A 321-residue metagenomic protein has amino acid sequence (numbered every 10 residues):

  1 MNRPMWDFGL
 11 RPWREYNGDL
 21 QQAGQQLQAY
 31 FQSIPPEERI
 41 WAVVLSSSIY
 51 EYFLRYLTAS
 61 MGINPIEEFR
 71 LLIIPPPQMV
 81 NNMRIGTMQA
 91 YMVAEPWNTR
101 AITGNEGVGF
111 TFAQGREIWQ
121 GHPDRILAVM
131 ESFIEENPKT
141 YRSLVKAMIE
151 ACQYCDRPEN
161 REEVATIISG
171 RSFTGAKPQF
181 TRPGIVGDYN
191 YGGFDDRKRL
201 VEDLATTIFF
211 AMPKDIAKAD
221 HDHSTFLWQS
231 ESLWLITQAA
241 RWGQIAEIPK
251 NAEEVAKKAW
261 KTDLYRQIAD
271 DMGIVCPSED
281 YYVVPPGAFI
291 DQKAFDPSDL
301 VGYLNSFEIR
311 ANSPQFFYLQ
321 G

Functional and structural regions predicted by a protein language model:
M1-G9, H122-T140, Y154: A bilobed periplasmic-binding-protein/Venus flytrap-type ligand-binding module shared by bacterial periplasmic
M1-I73, T87-I102, V108-G121, D291: Short, glycine-/small- and polar/acidic-enriched structural segments that line small-molecule recognition paths
Q78-M79: Short acidic active-site motifs
N82-R84: Hydrophobic residues within well-ordered alpha-helices
I118-W119, I134, T174: Short, catalytically relevant binding-site loops at active-site mouths
G121-H122, E163: Short gly/pro-enriched beta-turn/loop segments at secondary-structure junctions
P138-K261: Secondary-structure end/capping motifs
L233-G321: Conserved C-terminal helix/tail region of periplasmic/extracytoplasmic solute-binding proteins
